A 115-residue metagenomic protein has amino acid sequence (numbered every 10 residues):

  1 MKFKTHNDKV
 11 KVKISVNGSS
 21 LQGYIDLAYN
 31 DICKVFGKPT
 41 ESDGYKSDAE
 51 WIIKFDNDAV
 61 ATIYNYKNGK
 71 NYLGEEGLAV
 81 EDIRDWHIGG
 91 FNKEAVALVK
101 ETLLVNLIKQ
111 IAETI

Functional and structural regions predicted by a protein language model:
M1-I115: Residues within mature, well-folded domains
